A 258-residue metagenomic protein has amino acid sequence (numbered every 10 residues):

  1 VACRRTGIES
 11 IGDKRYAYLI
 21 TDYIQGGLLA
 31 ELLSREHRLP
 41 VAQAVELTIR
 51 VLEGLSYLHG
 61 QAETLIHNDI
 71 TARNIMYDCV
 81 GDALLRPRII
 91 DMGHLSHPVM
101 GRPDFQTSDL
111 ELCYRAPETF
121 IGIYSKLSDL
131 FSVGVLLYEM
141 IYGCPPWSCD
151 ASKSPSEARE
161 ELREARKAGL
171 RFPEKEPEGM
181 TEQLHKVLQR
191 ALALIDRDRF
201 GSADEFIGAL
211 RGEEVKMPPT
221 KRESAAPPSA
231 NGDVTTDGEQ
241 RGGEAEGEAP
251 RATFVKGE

Functional and structural regions predicted by a protein language model:
V1-T6: Conserved HxN/HPN-centered segment at the entrance to the catalytic loop of eukaryotic protein kinase-like domains
G12-L28: Conserved short submotifs of the Hanks-type protein kinase catalytic core that shape the nucleotide-binding pocket
L29-L39: AlphaC helix of the protein kinase catalytic domain
E53-L65: Protein kinase catalytic-loop region centered on the HRD/HxD motif
D104-E118: Conserved activation segment of eukaryotic-like protein kinases, specifically the C-terminal portion of the activation
D129: Conserved catalytic-loop aspartate of Hanks-type protein kinases
